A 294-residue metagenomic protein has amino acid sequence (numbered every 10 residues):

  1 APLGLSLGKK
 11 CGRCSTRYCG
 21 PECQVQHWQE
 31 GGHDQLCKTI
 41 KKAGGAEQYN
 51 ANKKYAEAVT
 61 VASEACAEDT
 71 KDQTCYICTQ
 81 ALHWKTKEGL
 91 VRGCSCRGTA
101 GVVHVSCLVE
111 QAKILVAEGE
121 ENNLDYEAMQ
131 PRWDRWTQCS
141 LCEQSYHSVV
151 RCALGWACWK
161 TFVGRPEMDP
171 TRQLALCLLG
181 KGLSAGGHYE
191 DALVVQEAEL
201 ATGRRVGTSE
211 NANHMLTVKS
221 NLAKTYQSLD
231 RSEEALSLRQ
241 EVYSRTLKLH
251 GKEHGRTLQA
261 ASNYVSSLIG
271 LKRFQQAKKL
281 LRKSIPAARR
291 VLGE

Functional and structural regions predicted by a protein language model:
A1-K10, Y18, C66-C94, L141-A153: Small Cys/His zinc-coordinating "RING-like" fingers
L3-S6, P21-Y49: Cys/His-rich, Zn2+-coordinating zinc-finger modules
L5-S15, Q26-G32, L90, C94-T99 (+1 more regions): Short linker/helix segments within small regulatory modules
L7-K10, C14-S15, C19, H33 (+5 more regions): Cysteine-rich, disulfide-stabilized extracellular repeat modules
S15-L36, T99-A117: Cys/His-coordinated zinc-finger cores
Y18, G32, T70-Q73, V102-V103 (+2 more regions): Generic structural microfeature
Q35, R92-C94, L229, L271: Secreted/extracellular small peptides and ectodomain modules produced from precursors
A43-A65, Q80-W84, A100, V105-E294: Intrinsic-disorder-linked linear interaction elements in eukaryotic regulatory proteins
